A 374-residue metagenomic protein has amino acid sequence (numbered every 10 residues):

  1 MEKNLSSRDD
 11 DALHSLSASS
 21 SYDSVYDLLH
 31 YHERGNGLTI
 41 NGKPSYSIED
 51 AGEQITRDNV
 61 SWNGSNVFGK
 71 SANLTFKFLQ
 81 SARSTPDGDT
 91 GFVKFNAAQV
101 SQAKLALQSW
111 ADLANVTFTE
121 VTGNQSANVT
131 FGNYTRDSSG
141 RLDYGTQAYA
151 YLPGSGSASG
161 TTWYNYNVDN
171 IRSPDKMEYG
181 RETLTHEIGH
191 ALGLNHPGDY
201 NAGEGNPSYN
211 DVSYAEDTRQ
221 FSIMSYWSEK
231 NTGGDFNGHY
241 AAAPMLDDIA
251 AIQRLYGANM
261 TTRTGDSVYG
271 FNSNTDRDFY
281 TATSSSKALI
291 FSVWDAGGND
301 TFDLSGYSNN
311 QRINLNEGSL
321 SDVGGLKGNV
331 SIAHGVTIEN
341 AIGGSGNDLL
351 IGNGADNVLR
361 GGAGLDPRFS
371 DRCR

Functional and structural regions predicted by a protein language model:
M1-F95: Disordered inhibitory propeptide/activation segment of secreted metzincin zinc metalloprotease zymogens, centered on
L29-S71, A98-Q220, Y226-D235, S284-A288 (+2 more regions): Metzincin-family zinc-dependent endopeptidase catalytic domain
W110, V293, F302, I313 (+4 more regions): Hydrophobic "rung" positions of tandem beta-strand repeat architectures that form parallel beta-solenoids
G156, G160, N165, D175-K176 (+6 more regions): Low-complexity, polar/charged sequence tracts that form flexible coils or short amphipathic helices and often embed
Q220, G265, L289, G298 (+5 more regions): Cysteine-rich, disulfide-stabilized extracellular repeat modules
F236-A288, A296-T301, G306-R312, L326: Extracytoplasmic and endomembrane cell-envelope/extracellular-matrix remodeling and assembly machinery
F271-N274, R312-T337: Acidic/polar low-complexity surface segments
G297, G306-S308, E317, I342-N347 (+3 more regions): Extracellular, beta-strand-rich repeat scaffolds characterized by small/acidic residue-biased motifs
